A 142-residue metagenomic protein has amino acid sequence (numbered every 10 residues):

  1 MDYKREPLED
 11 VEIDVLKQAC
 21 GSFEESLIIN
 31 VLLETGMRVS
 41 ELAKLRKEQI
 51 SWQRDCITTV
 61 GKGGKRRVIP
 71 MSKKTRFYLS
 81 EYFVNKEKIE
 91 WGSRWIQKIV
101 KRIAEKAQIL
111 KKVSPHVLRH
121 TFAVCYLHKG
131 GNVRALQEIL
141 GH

Functional and structural regions predicted by a protein language model:
M1-H142: Conserved catalytic core of the tyrosine transesterase superfamily
